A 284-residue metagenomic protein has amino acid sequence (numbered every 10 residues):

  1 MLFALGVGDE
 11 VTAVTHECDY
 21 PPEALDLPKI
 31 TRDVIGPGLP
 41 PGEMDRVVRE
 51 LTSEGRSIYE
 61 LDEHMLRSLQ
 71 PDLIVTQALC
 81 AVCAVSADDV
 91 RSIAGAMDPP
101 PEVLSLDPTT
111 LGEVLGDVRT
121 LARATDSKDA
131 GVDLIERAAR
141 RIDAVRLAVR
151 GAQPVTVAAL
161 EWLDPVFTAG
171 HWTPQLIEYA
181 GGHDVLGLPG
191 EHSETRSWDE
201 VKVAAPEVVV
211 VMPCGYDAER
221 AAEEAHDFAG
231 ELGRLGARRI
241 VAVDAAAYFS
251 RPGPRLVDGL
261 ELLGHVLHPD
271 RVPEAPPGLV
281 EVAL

Functional and structural regions predicted by a protein language model:
M1-L284: N-terminal ligand-binding lobe of clamshell/alpha-beta domains
